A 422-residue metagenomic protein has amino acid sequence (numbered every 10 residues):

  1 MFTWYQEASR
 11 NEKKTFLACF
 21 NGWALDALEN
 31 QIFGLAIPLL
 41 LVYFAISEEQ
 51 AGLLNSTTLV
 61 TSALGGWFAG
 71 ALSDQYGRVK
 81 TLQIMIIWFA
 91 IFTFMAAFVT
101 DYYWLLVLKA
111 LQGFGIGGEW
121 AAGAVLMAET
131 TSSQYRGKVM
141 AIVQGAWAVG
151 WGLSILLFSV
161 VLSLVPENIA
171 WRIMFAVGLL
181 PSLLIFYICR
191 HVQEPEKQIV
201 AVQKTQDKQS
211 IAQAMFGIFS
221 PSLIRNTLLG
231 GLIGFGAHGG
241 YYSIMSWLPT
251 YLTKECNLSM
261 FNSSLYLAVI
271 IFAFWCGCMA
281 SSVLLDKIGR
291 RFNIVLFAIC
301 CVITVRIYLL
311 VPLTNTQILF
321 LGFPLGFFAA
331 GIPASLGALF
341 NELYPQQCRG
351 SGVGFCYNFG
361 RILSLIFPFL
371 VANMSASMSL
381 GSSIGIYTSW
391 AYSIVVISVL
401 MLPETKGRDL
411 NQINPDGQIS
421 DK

Functional and structural regions predicted by a protein language model:
M1-L28: Cytosolic juxtamembrane N-terminal segment immediately preceding the first transmembrane helix of multi-pass
G34, S222-C278: Extracytoplasmic gate region of multi-pass secondary transporters
A45, G77, F98-W104, S132 (+3 more regions): Helix-breaking motifs and short loop linkers at transmembrane-helix boundaries and internal kinks in secondary membrane
S56-G70, A268-A280: Central cavity-lining transmembrane alpha-helices of secondary-active solute carriers, predominantly the Major
L64-T100: Conserved MFS/SLC helix-loop-helix module at the cytosolic interface between two early adjacent transmembrane helices
K80-F94, F292-I307: Structural signature of the two symmetry-related core transmembrane helices
L108-G145: Cytoplasmic helix-loop-helix junction between adjacent transmembrane helices in 12-TM secondary transporters
G137-S159, P181, Y357-F367: Glycine-rich segments within core transmembrane alpha-helices of 12-TM secondary carriers
